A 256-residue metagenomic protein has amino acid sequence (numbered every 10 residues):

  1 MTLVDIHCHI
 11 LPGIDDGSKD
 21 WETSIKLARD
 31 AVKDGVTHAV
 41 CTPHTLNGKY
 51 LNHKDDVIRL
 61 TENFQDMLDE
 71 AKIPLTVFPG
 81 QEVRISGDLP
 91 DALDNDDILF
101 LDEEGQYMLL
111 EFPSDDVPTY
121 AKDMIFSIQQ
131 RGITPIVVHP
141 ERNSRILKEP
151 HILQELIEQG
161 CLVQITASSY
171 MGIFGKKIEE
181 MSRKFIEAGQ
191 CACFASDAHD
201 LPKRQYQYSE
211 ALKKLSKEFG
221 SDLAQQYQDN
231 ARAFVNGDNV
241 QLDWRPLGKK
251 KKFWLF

Functional and structural regions predicted by a protein language model:
M1-I73: An N-terminally biased module of ancient metal coordination in phosphate/nucleic-acid-related enzymes
V4-I6, V40-T42, F78-E82, I136-V138 (+2 more regions): Active-site neighborhood of phospho(di)ester-bond hydrolases with catalytic His/Asp-centered motifs
H9-L11, H44-T45, G80-R84, P113-D115 (+3 more regions): Active-site beta-loop-alpha junctions enriched in small/polar residues
V32, Q129, I186-E187: Non-catalytic positions within long, well-ordered alpha-helices that form the structural scaffold/packing of enzyme
K49-R59, A71-T76, K203-N230: Short acidic, glycine/proline-enriched helix-loop-strand junctions
L51-Q164, L242-F256: Extended substrate/RNA-proximal surfaces in nucleic-acid metabolism proteins
Q190-Y206: Short acidic/histidine-rich active-site segments
L212-F256: Mid-to-C-terminal alpha-helical segments outside catalytic/metal-binding sites
